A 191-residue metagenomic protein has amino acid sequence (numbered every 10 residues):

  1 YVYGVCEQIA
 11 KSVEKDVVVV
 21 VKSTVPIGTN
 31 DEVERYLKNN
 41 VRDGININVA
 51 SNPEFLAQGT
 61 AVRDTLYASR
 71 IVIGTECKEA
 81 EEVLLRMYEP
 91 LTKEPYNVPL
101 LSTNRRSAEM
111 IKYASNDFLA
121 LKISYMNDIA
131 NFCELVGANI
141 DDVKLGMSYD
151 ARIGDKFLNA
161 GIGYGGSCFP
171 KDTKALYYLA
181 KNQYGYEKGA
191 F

Functional and structural regions predicted by a protein language model:
Y1-F191: Structural/interface elements that position substrates and couple domains in central-metabolism enzymes
